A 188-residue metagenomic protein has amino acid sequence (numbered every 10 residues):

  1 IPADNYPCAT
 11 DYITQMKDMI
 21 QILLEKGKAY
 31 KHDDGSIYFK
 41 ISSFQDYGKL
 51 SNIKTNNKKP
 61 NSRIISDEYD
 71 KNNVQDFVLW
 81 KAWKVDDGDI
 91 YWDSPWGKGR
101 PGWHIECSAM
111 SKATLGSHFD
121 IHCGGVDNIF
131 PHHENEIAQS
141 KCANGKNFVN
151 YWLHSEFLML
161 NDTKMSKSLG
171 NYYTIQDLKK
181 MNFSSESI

Functional and structural regions predicted by a protein language model:
I1-A9: Divalent metal-dependent hydrolysis catalytic cores, especially in the metallo-beta-lactamase
T14-I188: Alpha-helical recognition segments enriched in aromatics with Gly/Pro capping that present substrate-recognition
